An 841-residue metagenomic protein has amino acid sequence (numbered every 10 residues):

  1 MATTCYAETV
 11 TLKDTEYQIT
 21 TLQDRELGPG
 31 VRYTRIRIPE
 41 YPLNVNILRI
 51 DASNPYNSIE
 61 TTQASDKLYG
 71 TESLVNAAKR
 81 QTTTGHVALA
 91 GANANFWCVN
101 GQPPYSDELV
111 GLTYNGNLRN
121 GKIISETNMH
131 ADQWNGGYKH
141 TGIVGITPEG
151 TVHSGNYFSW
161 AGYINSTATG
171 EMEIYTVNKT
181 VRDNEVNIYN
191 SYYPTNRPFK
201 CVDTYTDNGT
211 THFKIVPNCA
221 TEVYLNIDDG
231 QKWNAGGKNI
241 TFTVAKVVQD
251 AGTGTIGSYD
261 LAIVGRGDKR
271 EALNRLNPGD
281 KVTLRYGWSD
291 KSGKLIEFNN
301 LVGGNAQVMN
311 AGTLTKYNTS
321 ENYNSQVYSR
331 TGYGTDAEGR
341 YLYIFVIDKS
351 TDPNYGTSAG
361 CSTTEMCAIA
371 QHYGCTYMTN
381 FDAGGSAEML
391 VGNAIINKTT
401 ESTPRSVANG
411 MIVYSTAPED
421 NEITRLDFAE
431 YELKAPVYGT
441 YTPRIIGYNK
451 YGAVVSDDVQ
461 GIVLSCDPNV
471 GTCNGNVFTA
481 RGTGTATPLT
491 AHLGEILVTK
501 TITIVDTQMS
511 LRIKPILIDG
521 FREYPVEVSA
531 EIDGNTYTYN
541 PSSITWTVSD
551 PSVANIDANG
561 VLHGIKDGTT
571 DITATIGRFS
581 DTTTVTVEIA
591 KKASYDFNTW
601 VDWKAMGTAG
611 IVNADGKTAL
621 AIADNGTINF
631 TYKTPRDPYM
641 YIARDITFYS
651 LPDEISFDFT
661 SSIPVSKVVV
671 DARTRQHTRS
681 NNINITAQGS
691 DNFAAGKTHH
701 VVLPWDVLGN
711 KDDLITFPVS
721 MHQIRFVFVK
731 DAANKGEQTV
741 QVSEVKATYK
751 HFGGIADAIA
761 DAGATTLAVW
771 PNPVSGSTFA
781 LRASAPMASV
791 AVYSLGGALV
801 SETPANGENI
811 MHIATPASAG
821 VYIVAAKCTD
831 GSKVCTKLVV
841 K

Functional and structural regions predicted by a protein language model:
E8-L261: Zymogen propeptides
V99-Y138, G230, L301-A337, Y341-Y373 (+2 more regions): Conserved, well-ordered active-site substructure
D420-S594: Extracytoplasmic soluble-region selector
E588-A614: Extracellular carbohydrate-recognition regions
D615-P638: Short carbohydrate-recognition loop motifs
Y632-D713, G736: Extracellular ligand-binding interfaces
G754-S784, V792-V800, S818-A819, L838-K841: Surface-exposed, proline-anchored Ser/Thr-rich loop/turn motifs
R782, S801-G831, V839: Short, surface-exposed loop/turn motifs with a glycine/proline- and acidic-biased composition
